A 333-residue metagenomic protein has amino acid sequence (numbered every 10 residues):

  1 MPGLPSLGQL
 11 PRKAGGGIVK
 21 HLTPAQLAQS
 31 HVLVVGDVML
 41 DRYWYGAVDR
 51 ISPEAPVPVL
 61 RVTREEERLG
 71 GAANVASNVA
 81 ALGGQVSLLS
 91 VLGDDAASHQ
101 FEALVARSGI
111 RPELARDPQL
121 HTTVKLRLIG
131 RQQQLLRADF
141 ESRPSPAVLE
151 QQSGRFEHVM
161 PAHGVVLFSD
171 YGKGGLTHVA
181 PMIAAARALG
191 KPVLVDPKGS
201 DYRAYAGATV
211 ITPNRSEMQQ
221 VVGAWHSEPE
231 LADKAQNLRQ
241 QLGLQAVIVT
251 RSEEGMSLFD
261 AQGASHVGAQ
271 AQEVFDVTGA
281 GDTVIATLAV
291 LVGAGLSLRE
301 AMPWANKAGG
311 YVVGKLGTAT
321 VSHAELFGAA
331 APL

Functional and structural regions predicted by a protein language model:
M1-I18: N-terminal amphipathic/basic-hydrophobic helices that include classical n-h-c signal peptides and signal-anchor
T23, Q29-V32, L40-V165, A319-L333: Conserved N-terminal subdomain of the carbohydrate kinase-like
L33-V35, R137, V165-F168, L194 (+2 more regions): Structural motif
V38, Y171, T283: Active-site metal-binding loops of divalent metal-dependent hydrolases
V79, L88, V105, L126 (+6 more regions): Buried hydrophobic positions in well-ordered alpha/beta secondary-structure cores of metabolic enzymes
H163-G175: Short acidic, glycine-rich surface-loop motifs adjacent to enzyme active sites
K173-A264: Conserved phosphate/ATP/ADP-binding segment of small-molecule kinases
Q245-A246, Q270-A330: Conserved post-catalytic alpha-helical subdomain immediately downstream of the catalytic base and nucleotide-binding
